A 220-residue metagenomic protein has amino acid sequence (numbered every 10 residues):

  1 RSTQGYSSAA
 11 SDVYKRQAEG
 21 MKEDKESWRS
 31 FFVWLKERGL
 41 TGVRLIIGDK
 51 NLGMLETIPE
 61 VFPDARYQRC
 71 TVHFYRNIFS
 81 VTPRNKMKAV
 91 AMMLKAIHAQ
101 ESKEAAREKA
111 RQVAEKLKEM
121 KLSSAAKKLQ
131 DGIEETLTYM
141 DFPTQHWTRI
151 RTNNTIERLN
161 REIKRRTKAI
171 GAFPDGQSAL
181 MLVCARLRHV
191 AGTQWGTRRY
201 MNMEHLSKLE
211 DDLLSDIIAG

Functional and structural regions predicted by a protein language model:
R1-Y14: Single conserved hydrophobic/aromatic residue that forms the stacking wall/gate of nucleotide- or nucleobase-binding
D12, I46-D49, C70-H73, L129 (+2 more regions): Short, conserved catalytic/metal-binding motifs centered on acidic residues
Q17-G39: Active-site beta-loop-alpha junctions of metal-dependent nucleic acid enzymes, especially the RNase H-like/DDE
G20-D24, I46, Y67-C70, T82-K86 (+3 more regions): A generic short alpha-helical patch detector that favors 3-5-residue windows in or near N-terminal regions
K22-R29, G48, L52, S123 (+3 more regions): Conserved structured core elements
T41-V43: A general structural motif
L45-L52, T57-M93: Conserved beta-strand -> loop -> alpha-helix junction used to position metal-binding or nucleic-acid-contacting
A96-G220: Acidic/histidine-rich catalytic cores and adjacent linkers of DNA breakage/strand-transfer/modification proteins
